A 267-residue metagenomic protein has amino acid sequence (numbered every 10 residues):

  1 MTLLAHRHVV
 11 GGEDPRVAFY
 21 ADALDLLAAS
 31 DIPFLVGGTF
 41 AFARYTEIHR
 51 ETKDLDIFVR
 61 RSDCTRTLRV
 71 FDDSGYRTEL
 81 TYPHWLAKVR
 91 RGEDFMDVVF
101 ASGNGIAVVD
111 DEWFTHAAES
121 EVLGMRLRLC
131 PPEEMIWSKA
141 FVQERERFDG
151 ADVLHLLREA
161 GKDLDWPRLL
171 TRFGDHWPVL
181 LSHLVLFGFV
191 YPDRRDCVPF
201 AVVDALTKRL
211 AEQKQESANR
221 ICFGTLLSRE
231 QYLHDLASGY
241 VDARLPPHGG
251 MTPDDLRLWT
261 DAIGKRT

Functional and structural regions predicted by a protein language model:
M1-V36: Helical scaffold of the NTase/Pol beta-like nucleotidyltransferase catalytic core
L3, V108-T267: Catalytic cores of NTP-dependent nucleotidyl/adenyl transfer enzymes across multiple folds
G12-R16, L26-L27, V59-S62, T67-R77: N-terminal functional module detector in eukaryotic proteins
I32, Y76-R77, K162, Q215: Short aromatic/hydrophobic-glycine micro-motifs
G38-F71, P131, V153: Catalytic metal-binding acidic patch
T52-D54, Y76, D97-V98, T115 (+1 more regions): Short, hinge-like loop/turn segments at secondary-structure boundaries
D72-E112: Conserved catalytic core of two-metal-ion nucleotidyltransferases
